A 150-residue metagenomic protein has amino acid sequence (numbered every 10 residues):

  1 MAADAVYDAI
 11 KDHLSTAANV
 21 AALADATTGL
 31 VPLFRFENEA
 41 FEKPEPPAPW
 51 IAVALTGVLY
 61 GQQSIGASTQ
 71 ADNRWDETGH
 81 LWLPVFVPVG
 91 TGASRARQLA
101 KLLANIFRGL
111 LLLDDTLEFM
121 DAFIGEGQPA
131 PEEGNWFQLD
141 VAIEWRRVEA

Functional and structural regions predicted by a protein language model:
M1-S68: Small/polar-rich, solvent-exposed N-terminal microdomains that initiate assembly or binding
A2, V6, R95, N135: Conserved acidic
E39, T56-V58, P88-G90, R146-A150: Generic structural motif
A67-D72, Q98-K101: Short intrinsically disordered coil segments
N73-V89, F137-R147: Oligomerization/assembly interface segments of phage tail-like spikes and tubes
G90-R97: Short, conserved charged micro-motifs
Q98-A150: Acidic-leaning, charged glycine-interspersed low-complexity segments
